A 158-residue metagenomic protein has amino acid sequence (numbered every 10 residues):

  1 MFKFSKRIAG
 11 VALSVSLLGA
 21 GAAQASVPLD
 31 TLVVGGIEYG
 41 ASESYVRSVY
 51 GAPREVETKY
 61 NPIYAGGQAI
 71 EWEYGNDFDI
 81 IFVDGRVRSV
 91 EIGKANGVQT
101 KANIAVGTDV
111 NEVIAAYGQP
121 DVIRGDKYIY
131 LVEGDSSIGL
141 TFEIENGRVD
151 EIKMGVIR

Functional and structural regions predicted by a protein language model:
F2-V11: Bacterial N-terminal signal peptides that target proteins for export
G10-G19: Bacterial N-terminal signal peptides
G21-A25: Sec/Tat signal peptide C-region and signal peptidase I cleavage site
S26-S42: Short N-terminal segments immediately surrounding and downstream of signal-peptide cleavage
V27, E43-D84, A105-I157: A cross-family detector of function-defining hotspots
T31-G36, G67-Q68, V98-A102, G139: Short, recurring structural edge motifs at helix starts
R86-S89, G93, G97, V106: A low-complexity, Ser/Thr/Gly/Pro-enriched, surface-exposed linker/loop concept that marks segments flanking
I92-N96, K153-R158: Short, solvent-exposed aromatic-acidic interface loops
